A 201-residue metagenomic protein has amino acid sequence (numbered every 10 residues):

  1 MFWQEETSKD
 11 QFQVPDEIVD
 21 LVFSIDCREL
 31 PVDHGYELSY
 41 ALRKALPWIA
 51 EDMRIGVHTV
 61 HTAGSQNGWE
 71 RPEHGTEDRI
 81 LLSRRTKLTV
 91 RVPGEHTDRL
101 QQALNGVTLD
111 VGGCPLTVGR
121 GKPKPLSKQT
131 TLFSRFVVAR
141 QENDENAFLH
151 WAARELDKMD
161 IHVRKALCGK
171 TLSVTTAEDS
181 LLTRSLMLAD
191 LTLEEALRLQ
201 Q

Functional and structural regions predicted by a protein language model:
M1-Q201: RNA-interacting cores
